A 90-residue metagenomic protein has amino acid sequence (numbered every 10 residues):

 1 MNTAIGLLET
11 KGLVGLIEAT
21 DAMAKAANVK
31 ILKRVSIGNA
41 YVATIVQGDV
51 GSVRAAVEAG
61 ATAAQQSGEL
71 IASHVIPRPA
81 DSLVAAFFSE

Functional and structural regions predicted by a protein language model:
M1-E90: Terminal helix-to-tail segments of small alpha-helical proteins
